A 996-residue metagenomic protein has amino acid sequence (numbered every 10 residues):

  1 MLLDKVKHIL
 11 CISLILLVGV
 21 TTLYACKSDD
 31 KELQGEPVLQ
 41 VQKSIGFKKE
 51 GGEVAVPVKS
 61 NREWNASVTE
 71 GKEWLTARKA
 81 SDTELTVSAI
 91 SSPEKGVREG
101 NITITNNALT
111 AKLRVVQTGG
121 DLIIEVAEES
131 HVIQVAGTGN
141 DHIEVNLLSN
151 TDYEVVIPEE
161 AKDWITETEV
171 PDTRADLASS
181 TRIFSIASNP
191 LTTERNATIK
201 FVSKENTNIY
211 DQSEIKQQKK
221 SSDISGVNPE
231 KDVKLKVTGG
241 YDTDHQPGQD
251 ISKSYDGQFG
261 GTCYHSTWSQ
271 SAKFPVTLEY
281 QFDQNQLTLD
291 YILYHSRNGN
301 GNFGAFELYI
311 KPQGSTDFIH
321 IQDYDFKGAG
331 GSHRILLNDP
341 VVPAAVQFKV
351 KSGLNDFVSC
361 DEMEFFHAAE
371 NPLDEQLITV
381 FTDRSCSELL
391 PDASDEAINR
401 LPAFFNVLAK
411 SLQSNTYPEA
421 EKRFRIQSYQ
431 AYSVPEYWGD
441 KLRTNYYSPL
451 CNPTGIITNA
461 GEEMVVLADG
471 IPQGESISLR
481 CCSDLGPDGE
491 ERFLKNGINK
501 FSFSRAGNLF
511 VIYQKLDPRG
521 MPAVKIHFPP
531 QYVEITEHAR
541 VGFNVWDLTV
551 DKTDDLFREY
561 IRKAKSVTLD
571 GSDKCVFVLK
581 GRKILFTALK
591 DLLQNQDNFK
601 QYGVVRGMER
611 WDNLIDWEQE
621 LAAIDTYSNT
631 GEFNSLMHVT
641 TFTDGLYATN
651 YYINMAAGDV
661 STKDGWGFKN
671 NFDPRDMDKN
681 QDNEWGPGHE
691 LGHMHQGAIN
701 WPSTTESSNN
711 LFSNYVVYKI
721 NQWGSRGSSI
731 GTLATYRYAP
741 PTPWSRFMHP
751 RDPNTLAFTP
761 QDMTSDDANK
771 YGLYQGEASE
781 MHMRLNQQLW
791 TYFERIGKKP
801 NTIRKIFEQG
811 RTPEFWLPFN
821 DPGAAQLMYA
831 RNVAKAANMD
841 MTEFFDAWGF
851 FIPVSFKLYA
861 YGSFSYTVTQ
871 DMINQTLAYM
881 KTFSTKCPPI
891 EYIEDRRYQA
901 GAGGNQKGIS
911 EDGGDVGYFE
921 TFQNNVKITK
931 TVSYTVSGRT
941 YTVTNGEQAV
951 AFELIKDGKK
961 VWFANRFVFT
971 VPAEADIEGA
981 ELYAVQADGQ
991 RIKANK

Functional and structural regions predicted by a protein language model:
L2, L16-G46, E73-T76, N107-E129 (+3 more regions): Bacterial Sec-dependent N-terminal signal peptides
V38, P57-T86, I123, N150-I183: Surface-exposed binding patches on compact interaction domains or structured appendages
K220-Q284, R297-N302, A369-T379: Disordered, acidic Ser/Thr/Pro-rich linker "stalks" and the adjacent N-terminal cap of the next globular domain
F274-P275, N300-E370: Trp- and acidic/polar-enriched beta-sheet ligand-binding modules for extracellular glycan and matrix recognition
L373, R384-Y417, P822-W962, A973-A994: Beta/coil-rich, acidic/histidine-enriched accessory regions frequently appended to metallopeptidases
Q376-D547, K930, Y934-K996: Beta-strand-enriched, solvent-exposed domains that form extended recognition/catalytic surfaces
G470-L585, L589-F642: Zn2+-dependent metallopeptidase catalytic core
R562-T791, P800, I806-Q809, F819: Catalytic cores of extracellular degradative/oxidative enzymes
